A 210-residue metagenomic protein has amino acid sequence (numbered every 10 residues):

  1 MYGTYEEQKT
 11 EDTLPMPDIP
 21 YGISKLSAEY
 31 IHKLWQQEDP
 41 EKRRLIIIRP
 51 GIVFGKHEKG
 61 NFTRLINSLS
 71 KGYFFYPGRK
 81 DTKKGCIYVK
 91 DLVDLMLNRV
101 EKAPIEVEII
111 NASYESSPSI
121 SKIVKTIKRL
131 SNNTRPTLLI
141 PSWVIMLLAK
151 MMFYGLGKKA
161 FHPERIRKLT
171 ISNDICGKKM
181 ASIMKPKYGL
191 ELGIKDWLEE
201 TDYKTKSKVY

Functional and structural regions predicted by a protein language model:
Y2-Y5, I19, R43-R64: Flexible, glycine-rich beta-alpha linker
K9-P17: Short alpha-helical oligomerization interface
M16-I46: Active-site Tyr-X1-5-Lys
D18-E29, I52-G55, T82-I87, S117 (+1 more regions): Short-chain dehydrogenase/reductase
I47, C86, S117, D174-I175 (+1 more regions): Short aromatic/basic micro-patch
E58-R64, G78-V100, V107-N111: Substrate-positioning beta->alpha
R64-C86, R129, T134-S172: Alpha-helical membrane-targeting segments
R99-F161, Y188-Y210: Mid/C-terminal beta-alpha module of Rossmann-like enzyme folds, strongest in SDR-family dehydrogenases/epimerases
